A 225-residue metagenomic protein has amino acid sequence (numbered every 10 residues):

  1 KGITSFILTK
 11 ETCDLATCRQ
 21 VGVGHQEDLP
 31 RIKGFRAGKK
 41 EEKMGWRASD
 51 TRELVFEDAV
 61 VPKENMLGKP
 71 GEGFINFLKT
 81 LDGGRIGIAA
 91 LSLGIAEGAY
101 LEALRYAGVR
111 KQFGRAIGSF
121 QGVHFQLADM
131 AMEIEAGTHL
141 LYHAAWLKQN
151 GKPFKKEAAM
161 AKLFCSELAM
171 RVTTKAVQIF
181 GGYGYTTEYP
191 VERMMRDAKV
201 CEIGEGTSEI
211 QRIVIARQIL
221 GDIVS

Functional and structural regions predicted by a protein language model:
K1-R105, R115, T207-S225: FAD-binding core of flavoproteins
S5-I7, R36, E53-V55, G87 (+5 more regions): Structured core elements
W46, K152, A159-S225: Alpha-helix capping/hinge segments and adjacent helical runs
F77, A103, A144, M195-A198: Short alpha-helical scaffolding segments that buttress acidic/His motifs in well-ordered protein cores
L93, E97-Y100, L127-G137, L141 (+1 more regions): Alpha-helical transition-metal enzyme core signature, strongest for iron centers
L104-G118, A131-F164, V177-G182: C-terminal helix-coil-helix/basic helical segment that borders enzyme active sites and/or dimer interfaces and provides
